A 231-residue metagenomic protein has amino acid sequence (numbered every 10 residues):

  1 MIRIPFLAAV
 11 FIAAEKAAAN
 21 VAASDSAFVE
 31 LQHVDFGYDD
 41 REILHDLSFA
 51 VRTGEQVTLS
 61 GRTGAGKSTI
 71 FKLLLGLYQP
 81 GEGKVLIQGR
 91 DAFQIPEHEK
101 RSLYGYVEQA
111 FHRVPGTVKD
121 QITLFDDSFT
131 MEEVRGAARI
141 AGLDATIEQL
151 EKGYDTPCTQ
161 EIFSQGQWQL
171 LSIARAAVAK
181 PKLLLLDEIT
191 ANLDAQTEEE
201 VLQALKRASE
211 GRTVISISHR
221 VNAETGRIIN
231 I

Functional and structural regions predicted by a protein language model:
M1-D39, Q79-L86, F129-A137, T213: ABC transporter TMD-NBD coupling linker
L31-V34, E42-R52, V57, G83 (+1 more regions): Conserved beta-strand
S60-R62: The feature captures the beta-strand-to-loop junction immediately N-terminal to the Walker
L75: Helix-to-loop junction immediately C-terminal to a conserved catalytic motif
K84-L86, Q94, R101, K119-P157 (+2 more regions): ABC ATPase nucleotide-binding domain helical subdomain, centered on the C-loop/LSGGQ "ABC signature"
L184-D187: Catalytic Walker B motif of ABC-type/P-loop ATPase nucleotide-binding domains
A204-S218, N222-E224: Conserved catalytic loops of ABC-family nucleotide-binding domains
